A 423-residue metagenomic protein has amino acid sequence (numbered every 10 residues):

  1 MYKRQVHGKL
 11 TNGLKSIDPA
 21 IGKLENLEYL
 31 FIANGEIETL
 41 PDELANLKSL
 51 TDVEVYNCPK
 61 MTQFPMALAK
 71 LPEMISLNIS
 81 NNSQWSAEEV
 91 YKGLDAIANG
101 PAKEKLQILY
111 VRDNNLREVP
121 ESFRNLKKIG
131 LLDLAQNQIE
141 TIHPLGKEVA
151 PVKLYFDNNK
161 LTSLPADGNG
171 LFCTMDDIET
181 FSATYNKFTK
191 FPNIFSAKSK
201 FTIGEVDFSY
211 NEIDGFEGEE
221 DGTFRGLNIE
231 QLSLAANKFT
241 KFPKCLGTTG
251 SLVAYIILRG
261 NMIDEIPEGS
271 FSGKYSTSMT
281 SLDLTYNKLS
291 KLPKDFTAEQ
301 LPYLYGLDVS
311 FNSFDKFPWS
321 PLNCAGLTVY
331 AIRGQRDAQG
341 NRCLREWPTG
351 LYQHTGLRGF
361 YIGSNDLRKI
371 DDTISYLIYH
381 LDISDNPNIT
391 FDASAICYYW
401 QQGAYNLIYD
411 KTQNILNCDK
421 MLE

Functional and structural regions predicted by a protein language model:
Y2, F172-T174, L246, N323-A325 (+3 more regions): Sequence contexts marking disulfide-bonded cysteines in secreted/extracellular proteins
K3-G8, L27-I32, L50-V55, M74-I79 (+13 more regions): Conserved hydrophobic beta-strand positions in leucine-rich repeat
G8, N82-G100, G218, G334-G340: Acidic/polar low-complexity surface segments
N12, G35, C58, N82 (+13 more regions): Consensus "Asn ladder" position of solenoid repeat domains
I17-P19, L40-E43, F64-M66, A87-A98 (+12 more regions): The feature encodes a structural signal of leucine-rich repeats
K23-N26, N46-L50, C58, A69-M74 (+14 more regions): Leucine-rich repeat
G222, C245-L246, G250, Y255 (+2 more regions): Eukaryotic tandem repeat interaction scaffolds
L307, R368-E423: Leucine-rich solenoid repeat scaffolds
